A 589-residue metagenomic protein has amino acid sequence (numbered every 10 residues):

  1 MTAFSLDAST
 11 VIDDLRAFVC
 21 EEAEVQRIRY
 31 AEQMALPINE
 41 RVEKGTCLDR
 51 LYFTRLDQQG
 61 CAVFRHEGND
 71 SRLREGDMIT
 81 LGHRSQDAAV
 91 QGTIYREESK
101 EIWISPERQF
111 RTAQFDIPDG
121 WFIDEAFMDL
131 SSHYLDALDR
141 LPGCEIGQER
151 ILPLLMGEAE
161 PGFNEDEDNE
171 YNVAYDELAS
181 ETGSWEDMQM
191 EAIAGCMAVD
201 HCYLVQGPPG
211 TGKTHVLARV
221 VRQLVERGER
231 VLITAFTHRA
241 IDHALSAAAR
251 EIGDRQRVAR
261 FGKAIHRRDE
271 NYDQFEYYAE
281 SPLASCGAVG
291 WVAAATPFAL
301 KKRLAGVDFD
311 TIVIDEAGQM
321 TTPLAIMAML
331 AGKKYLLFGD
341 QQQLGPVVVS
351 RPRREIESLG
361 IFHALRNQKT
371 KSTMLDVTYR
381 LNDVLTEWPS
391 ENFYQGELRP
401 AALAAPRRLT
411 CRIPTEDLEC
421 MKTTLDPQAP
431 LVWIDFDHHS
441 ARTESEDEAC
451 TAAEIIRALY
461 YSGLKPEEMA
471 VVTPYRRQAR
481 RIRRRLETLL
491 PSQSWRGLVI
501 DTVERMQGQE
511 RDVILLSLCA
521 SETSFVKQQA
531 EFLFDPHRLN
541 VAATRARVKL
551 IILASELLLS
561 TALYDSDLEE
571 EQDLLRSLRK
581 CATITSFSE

Functional and structural regions predicted by a protein language model:
M1-R74, E98, I102: A helicase ATPase "motif cassette" and its flanking acidic/Ser/Thr-rich regulatory loops
S5-S9, D70-A194, R255, F261 (+2 more regions): Pre-ATPase regulatory/linker segments immediately N-terminal to the P-loop/RecA-like helicase/translocase core
E181-H201, V216, A295, D447: N-terminal pre-P-loop "Q-motif" helix
H201, T214-E229, A247-A249: Walker A/P-loop NTP-binding motif
V205, I233: Hydrophobic anchor at the beta1->P-loop junction of P-loop NTPases
E226-E229, A235-R239, F298-E589: Conserved helicase motor core of SF1/SF2 NTP-dependent helicases
R239-E270, R484-Q493: Conserved helix-turn-beta segment of the N-terminal RecA-like "Helicase ATP-binding" lobe in SF1/SF2 helicases
E251-K301: Inter-Walker segment of RecA-like/P-loop motor cores
